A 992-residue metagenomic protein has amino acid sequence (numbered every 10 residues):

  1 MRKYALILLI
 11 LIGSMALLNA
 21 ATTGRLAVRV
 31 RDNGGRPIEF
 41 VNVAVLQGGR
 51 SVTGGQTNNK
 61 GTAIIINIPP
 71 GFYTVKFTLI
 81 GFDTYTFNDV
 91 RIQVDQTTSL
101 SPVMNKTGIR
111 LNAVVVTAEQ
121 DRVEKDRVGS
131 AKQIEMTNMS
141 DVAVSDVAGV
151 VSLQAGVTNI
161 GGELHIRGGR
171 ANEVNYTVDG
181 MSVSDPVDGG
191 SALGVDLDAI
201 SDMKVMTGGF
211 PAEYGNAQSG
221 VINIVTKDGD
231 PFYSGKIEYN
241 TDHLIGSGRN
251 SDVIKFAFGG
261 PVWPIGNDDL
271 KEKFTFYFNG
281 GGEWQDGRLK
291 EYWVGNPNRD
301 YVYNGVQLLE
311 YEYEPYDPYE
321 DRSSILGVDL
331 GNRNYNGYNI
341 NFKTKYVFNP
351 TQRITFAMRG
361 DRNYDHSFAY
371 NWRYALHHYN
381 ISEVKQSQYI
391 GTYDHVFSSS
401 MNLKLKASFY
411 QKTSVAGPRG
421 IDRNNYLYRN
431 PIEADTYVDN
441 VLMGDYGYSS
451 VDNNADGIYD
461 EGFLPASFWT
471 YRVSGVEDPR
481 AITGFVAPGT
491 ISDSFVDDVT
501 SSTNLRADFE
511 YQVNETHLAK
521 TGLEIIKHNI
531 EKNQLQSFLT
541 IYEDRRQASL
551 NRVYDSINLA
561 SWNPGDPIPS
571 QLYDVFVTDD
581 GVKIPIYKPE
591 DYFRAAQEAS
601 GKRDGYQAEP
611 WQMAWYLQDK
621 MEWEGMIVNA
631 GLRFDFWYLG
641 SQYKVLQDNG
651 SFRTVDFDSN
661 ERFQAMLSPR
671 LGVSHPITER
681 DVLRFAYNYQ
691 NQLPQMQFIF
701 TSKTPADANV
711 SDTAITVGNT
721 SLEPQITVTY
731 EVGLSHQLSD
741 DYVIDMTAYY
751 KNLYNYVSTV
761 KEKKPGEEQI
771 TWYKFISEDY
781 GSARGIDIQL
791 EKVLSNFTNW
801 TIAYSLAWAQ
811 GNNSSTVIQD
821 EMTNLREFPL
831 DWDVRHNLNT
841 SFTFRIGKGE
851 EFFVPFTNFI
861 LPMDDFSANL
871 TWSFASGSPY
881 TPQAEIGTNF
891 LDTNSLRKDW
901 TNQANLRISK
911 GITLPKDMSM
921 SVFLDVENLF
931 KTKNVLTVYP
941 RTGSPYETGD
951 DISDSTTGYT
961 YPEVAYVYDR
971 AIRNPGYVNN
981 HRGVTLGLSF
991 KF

Functional and structural regions predicted by a protein language model:
N19-T117: Periplasm-facing N-terminal accessory domains of Gram-negative outer-membrane beta-barrel systems
D83, D89-S99, A113-P211, N216-V221 (+5 more regions): Periplasmic N-terminal accessory/gating domains of Gram-negative outer-membrane beta-barrel systems
S201-F210, V221, V225-W263, G280-G282 (+1 more regions): Short strand-turn segments of transmembrane beta-barrel domains in outer membranes, especially the first one or two
R249-Y364, I381-N402, P669: Transmembrane beta-barrel wall of Gram-negative outer-membrane proteins
G327, G331, G489-S492, T516-R680 (+2 more regions): Signature of Gram-negative outer-membrane beta-barrel scaffolds
K404, S408, R684, N688 (+4 more regions): Membrane-embedded beta-barrel scaffold of Gram-negative outer-membrane proteins
W637, Y749-N752, V757, K761-S878: Gram-negative outer-membrane beta-barrel transporters
G849, T857-G887, Q903, K910-F992: C-terminal beta-signal and adjacent terminal beta-strands/loops of Gram-negative outer-membrane beta-barrel proteins
